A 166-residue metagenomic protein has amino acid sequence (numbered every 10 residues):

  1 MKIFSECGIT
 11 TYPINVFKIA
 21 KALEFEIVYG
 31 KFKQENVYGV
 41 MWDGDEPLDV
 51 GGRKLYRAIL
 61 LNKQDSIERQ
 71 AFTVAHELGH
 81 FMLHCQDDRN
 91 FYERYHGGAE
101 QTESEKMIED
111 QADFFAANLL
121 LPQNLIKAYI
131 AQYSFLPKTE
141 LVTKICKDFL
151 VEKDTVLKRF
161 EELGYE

Functional and structural regions predicted by a protein language model:
M1-E166: Active-site hotspot residues in diverse enzymes, especially metal/ion-binding acidic/histidine motifs
